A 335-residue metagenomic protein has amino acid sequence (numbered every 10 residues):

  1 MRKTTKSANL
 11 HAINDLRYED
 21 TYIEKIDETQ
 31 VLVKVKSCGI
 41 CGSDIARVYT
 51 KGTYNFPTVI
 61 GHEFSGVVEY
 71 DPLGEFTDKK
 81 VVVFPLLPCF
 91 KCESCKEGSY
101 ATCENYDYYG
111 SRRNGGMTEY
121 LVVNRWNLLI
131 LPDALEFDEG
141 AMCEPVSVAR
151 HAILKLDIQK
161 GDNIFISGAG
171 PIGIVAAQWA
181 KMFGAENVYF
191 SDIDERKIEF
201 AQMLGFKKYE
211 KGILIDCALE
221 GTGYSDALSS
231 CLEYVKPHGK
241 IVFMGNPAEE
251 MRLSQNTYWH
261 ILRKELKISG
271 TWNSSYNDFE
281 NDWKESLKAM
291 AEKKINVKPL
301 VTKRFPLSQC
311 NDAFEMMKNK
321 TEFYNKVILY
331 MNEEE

Functional and structural regions predicted by a protein language model:
R2-K3, N246-E250, L266, E292-V301 (+1 more regions): C-terminal capping/lid region of NAD(P)-dependent oxidoreductase domains
E24-C38, K51-E93, P132-A134: Glycine-rich beta-strand-centered segment in the early N-terminal region that forms part of a ligand/cofactor-binding
D78, L135-G212: Mid-domain Rossmann-like dinucleotide-binding core that forms the NAD(H)/NADP(H) cofactor-binding site
K80, N163, G239-K240, K267: Short glycine-centered segments of the SAM/dcSAM-binding site in methyltransferase folds
L87-S167: NAD(P)H dinucleotide-binding glycine-rich loop of Rossmann-like/cofactor-binding domains, especially the beta1-alpha1
L156, I198-L266: Glycine-rich cofactor phosphate-binding loops and adjacent beta1-alpha1 units of small-molecule cofactor enzyme domains
G161, L214-D216, V297, C310: Local beta-strand N-terminus motif with an aromatic residue
M251-V301, D312: C-terminal substrate-binding/catalytic core of Rossmann-like NAD(P)-dependent dehydrogenases/reductases
